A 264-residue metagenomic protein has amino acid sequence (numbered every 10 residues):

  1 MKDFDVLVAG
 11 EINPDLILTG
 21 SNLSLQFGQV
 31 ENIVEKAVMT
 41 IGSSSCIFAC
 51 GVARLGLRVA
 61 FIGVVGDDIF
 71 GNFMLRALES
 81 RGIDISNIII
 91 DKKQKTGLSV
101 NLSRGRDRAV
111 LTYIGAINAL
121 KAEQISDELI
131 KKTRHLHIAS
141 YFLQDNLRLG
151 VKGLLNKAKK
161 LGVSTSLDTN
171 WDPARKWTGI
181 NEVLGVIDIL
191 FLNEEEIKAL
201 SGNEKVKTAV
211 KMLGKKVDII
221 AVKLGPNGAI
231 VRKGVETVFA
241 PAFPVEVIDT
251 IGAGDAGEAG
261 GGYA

Functional and structural regions predicted by a protein language model:
M1-V6, L16-L18, N32, K157 (+1 more regions): Conserved phosphate-binding/catalytic region of the ribokinase-like
M1-V64, I69-S80, E246-I248: Glycine-rich phosphate/adenosyl-contacting loop at the front of the ribokinase-like
Q29-N32, M39, R54-I138: Conserved N-terminal subdomain of the carbohydrate kinase-like
V52, N193, G254: Short, conserved phosphate/pyrophosphate- and ester-handling motifs at nucleotide-, phospho-/glycolipid
A53, E79, N156-K160, G214: Anion (oxyanion) recognition and catalysis
V59, I85, T165-S166, I220: Hydrophobic beta-strand scaffold residues
K131-K132, G185-V186, K216: Alpha-helix C-terminal capping/helix-to-coil transition sites in glycosyltransferase folds
H135-K211, N227-A229: Conserved beta-alpha-beta core of the PfkB/ribokinase-like small-molecule kinase fold
